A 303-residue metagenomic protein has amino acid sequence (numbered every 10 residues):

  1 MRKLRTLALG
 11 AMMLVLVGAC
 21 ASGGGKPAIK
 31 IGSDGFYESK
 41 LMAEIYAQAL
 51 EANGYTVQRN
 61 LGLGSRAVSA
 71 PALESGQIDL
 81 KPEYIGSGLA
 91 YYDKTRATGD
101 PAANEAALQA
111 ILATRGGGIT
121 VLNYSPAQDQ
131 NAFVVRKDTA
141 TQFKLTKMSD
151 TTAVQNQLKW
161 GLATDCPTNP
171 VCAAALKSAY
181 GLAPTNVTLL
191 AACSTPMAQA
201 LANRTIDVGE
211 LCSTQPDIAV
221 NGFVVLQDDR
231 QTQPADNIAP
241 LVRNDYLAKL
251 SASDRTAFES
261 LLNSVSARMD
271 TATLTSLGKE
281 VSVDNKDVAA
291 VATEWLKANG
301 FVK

Functional and structural regions predicted by a protein language model:
V15-A19: C-terminal motif of bacterial Sec signal peptides marking the signal peptidase cleavage site
A21-G24: Bacterial signal peptide processing site
K26-S39, Y46, Y55-N60, N156-L162: Short, well-ordered beta-strand elements
Y37, R59-P71, T164, T185-Q199: Short helix-initiation/N-cap motifs at beta->coil->alpha
E44-A49, A67-I78, A174-A179, C193-G209: Short helices/loops that flank or line small-molecule/ion binding pockets
I85-A97, N104-A110, A200-L226: A ligand-binding cleft/hinge motif common to bilobed small-molecule-binding domains
P101-W160, A267-R268: A conserved helix-loop-strand patch within extracytoplasmic ligand-binding domains of the periplasmic binding
G117-I119, S125-Q128, A191, T214-N263: Periplasmic-binding protein-like
